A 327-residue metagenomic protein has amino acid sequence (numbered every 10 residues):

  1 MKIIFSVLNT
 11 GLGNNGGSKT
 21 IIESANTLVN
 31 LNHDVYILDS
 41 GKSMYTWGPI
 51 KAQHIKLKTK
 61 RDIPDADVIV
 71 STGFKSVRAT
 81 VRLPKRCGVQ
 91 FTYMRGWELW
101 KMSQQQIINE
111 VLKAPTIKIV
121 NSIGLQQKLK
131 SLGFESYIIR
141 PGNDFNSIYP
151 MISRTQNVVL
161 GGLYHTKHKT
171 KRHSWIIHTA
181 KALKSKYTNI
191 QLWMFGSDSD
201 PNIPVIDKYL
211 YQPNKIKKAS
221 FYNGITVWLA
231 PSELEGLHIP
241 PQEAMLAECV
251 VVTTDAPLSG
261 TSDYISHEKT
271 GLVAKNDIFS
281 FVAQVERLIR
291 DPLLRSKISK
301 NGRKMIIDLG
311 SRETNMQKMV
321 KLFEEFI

Functional and structural regions predicted by a protein language model:
T59-I63, W97-I119, L125-Q127: Membrane-proximal helix-turn-helix segments that form the acceptor-binding/catalytic region of lipid-linked
K101-Q104, K130-S131, E135-N157: Acidic anion/phosphate-binding donor-loop and adjacent secondary structure in glycosyltransferase catalytic cores
I119, M151-K171, I177-K181: Conserved donor-binding/catalytic core segment of Leloir-type glycosyltransferases
A219, P241-L246, S262-D263: Short alpha-helical segment that forms part of, or immediately flanks, the ligand-binding pocket in carbohydrate-active
E233: Aromatic "clamp/platform" in nucleotide-sugar-dependent glycosyltransferases that forms part of the donor/acceptor
V250-D255: Short hydrophobic beta-strand element within catalytic cores of glycosyltransferases and related nucleotide-activated
H267-I278, R287-P292: Conserved acidic donor-binding segment of nucleotide-sugar-dependent glycosyltransferases
S280, R287, L294-L309, N315-K321: A short, well-ordered alpha-helix in the C-terminal region of glycosyltransferases
